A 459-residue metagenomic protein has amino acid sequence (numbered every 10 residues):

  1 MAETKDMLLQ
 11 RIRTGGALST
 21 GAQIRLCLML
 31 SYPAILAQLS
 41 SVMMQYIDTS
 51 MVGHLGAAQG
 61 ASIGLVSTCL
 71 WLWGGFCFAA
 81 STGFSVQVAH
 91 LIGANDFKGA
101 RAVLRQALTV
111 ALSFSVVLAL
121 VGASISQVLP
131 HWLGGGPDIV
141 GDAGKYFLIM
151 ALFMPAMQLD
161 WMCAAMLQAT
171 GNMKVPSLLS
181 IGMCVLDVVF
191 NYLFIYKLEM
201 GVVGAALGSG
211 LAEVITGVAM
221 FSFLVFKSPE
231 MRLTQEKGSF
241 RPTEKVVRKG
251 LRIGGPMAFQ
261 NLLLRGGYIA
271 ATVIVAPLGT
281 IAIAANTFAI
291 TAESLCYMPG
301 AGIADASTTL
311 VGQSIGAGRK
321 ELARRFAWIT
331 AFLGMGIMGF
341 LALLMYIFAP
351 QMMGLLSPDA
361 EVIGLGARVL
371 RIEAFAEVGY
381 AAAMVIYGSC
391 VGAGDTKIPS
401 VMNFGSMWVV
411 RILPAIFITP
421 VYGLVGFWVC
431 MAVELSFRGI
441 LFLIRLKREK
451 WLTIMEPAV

Functional and structural regions predicted by a protein language model:
M1-A34, V88-P155, L186, K197-G255 (+2 more regions): Short alpha-helical transmembrane segments in multi-pass integral membrane proteins
M29-D48, I149, D160, A212-T216 (+4 more regions): Transmembrane helical elements of multi-pass membrane transporters/channels
A34, Q38, S50, V86 (+15 more regions): Transmembrane alpha-helix boundary and packing residues in multipass membrane permease domains and related
Q38-V42, G75, S115, A119 (+12 more regions): Residue-level hotspots within the lipid-embedded alpha helices of multi-pass solute transporters
L39-A61, P130-P137, L193-M200, L262-L295 (+3 more regions): Helix-terminus/linker motif at the lipid-water interface of multi-pass membrane proteins
S50-W71, P137-D142, V202-V203, L207 (+6 more regions): Interfacial/gating helices of multi-pass transporter permease domains
G60-L120, M157-P176, I283-A349, Y380-N403: Small-residue-rich hydrophobic transmembrane alpha-helices
S81, I149-Q168, P176-D187, A205-M220 (+4 more regions): Short runs within selected transmembrane alpha-helices of multi-pass transporters and secretion channels
